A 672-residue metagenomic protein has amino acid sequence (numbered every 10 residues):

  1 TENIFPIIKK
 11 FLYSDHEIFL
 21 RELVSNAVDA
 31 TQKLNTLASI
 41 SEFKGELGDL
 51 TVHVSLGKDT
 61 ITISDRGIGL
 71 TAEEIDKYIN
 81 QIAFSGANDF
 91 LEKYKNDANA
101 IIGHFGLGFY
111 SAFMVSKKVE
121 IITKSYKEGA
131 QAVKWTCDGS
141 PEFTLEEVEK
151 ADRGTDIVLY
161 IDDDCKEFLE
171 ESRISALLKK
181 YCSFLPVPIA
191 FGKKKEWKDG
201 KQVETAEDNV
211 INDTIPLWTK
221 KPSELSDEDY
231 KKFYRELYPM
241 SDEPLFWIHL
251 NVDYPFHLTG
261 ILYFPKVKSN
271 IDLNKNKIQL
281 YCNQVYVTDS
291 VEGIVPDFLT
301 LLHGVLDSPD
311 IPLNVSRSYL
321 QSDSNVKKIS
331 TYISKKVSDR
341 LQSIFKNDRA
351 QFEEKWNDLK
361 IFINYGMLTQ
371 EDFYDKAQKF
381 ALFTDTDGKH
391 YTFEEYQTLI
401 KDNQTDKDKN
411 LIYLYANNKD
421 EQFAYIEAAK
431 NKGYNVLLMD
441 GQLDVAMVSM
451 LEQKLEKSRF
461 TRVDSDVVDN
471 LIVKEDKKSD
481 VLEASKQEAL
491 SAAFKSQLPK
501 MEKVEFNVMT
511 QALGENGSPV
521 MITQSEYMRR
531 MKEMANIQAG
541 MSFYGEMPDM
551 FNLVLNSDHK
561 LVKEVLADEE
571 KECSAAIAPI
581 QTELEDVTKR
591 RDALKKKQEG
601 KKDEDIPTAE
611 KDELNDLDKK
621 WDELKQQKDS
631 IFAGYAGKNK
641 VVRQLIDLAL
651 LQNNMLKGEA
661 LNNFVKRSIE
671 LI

Functional and structural regions predicted by a protein language model:
T1-D163, E167-F168, A176, S183 (+1 more regions): GHKL (Bergerat-fold) ATPase N-terminal catalytic module, capturing the glycine-rich phosphate-binding loop and acidic
I101, V119-E142, D162-C165, S172-I672: GHKL/Bergerat-fold ATPase module in large chromosome/replication-associated machines
